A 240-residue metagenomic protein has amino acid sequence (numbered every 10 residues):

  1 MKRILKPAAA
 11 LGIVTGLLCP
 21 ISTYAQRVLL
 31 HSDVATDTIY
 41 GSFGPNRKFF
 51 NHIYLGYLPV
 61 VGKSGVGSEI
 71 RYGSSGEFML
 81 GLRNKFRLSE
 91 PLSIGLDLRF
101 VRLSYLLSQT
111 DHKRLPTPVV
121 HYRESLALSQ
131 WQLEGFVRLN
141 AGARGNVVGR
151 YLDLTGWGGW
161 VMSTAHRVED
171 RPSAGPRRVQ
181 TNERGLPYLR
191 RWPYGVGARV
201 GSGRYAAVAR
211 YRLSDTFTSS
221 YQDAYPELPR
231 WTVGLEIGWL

Functional and structural regions predicted by a protein language model:
M1-S42: Cleavable N-terminal export/targeting peptides
G41-N51, R87-I94, G142-R150: Short loop/turn motifs that connect adjacent beta-strands in outer-membrane beta-barrel proteins
R47-N51, Y72-F78, A127-L133, R190-Y194 (+2 more regions): Residues that define the transmembrane beta-barrel architecture of outer-membrane proteins
N51-L55, I94-L98, W131-G135, R150-G156 (+3 more regions): Transmembrane beta-strands of outer-membrane beta-barrel proteins
Y57-K63, F100-L106, L139-A141, G158-T164 (+3 more regions): Transmembrane beta-strands of outer-membrane beta-barrel pores
V60-G81, F217-S219: Surface-exposed strand-loop-strand hairpins of Gram-negative outer-membrane beta-barrel proteins
G65-G73, Y105-Q130, V161-S173, R178-G195: Extracellular/periplasm-exposed beta-strand and loop segments of Gram-negative cell-envelope proteins, dominated by
R184-L240: Predominantly the C-terminal beta-signal and adjacent terminal strand-loop region of outer-membrane beta-barrel
